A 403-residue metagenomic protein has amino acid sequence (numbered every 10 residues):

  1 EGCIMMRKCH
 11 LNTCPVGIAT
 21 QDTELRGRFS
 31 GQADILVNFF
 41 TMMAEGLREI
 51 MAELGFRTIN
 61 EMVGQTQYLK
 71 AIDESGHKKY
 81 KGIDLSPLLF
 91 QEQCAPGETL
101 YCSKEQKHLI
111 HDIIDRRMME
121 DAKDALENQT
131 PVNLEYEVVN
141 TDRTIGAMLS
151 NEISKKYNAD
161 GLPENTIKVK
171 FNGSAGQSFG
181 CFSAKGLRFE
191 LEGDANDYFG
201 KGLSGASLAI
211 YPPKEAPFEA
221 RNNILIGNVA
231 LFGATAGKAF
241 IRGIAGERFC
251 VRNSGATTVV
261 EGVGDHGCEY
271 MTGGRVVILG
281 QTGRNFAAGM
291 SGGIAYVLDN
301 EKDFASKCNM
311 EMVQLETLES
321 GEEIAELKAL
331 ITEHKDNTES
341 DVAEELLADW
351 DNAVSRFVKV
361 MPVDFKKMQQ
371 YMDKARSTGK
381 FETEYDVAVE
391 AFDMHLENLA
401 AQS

Functional and structural regions predicted by a protein language model:
E1-L25, L298, D303: Flexible glycine/proline-rich, aromatic-decorated loop/lid segments
I4, C9, T58, G64 (+2 more regions): Residue-level signal for pocket-adjacent positions within structured domains
T23-F29, A33-T41, E45-L54, V63-T66 (+1 more regions): Long, distal/terminal scaffolding or interaction modules with repetitive or compositionally biased sequence
R57-M62, L69-I72: Compact, charge-rich alpha-helical regulatory domains located at protein termini
G82-L85: Juxtamembrane/interface motifs at transmembrane-helix termini
